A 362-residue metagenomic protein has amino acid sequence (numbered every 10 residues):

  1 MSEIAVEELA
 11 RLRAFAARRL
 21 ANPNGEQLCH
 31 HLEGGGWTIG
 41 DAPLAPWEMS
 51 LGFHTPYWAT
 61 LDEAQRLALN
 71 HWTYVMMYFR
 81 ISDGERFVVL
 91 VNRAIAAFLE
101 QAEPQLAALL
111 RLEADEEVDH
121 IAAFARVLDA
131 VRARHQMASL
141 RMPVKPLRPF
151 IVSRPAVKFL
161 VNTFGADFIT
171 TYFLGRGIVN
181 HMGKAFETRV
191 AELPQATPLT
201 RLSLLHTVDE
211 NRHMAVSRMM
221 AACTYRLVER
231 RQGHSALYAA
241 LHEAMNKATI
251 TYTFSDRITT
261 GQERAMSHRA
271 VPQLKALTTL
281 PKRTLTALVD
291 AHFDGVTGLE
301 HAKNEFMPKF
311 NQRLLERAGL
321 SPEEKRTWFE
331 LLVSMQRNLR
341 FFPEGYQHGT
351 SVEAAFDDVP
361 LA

Functional and structural regions predicted by a protein language model:
M1-A362: Non-heme di-metal
